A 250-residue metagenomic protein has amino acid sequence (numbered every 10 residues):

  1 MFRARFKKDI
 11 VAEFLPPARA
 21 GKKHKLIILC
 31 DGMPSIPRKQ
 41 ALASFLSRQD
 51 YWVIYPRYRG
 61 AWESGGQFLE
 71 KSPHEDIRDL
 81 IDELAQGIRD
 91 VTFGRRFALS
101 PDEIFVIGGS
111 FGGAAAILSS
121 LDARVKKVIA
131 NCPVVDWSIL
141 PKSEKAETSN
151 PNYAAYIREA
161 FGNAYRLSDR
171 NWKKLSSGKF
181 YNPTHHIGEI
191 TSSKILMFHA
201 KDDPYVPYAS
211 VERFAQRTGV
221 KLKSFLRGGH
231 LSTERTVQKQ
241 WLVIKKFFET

Functional and structural regions predicted by a protein language model:
M1-K22: N-terminal cap/lid segment of alpha/beta-hydrolase-fold proteins
G32-F45, Q67, A209: The serine-hydrolase catalytic nucleophile loop
S47-G65: Conserved alpha/beta-hydrolase
F68-A98: Alpha/beta-hydrolase active-site loop
L118, D122-R170: Hydrolase active-site cap/lid region
I190-T191, L196-H199, D203: Short beta-strand/loop motif that positions the catalytic acidic residue of the alpha/beta-hydrolase fold
P204-S210, T233: Conserved alpha/beta-hydrolase "acid-adjacent" motif
G228-K239: Catalytic histidine-centered segment of alpha/beta-hydrolase-like enzymes
